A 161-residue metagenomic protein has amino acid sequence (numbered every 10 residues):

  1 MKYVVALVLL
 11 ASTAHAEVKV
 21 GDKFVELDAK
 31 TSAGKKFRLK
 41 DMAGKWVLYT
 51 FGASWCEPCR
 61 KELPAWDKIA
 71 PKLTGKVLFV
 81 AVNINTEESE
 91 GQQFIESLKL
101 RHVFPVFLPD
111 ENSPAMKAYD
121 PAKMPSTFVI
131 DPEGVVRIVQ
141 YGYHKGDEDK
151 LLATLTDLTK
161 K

Functional and structural regions predicted by a protein language model:
Y3-S12: Sec-dependent N-terminal signal peptides
H15-K40: N-terminal "domain-start" segment that seeds a small globular fold
K45-V47, F51-W55, K123: Short pre-active-site segment immediately N-terminal to redox-active cysteine/selenocysteine motifs in thiol-based
T50, V80-N83: Short beta-strand segments
F51-K68: Conserved redox-active cysteine motifs that mediate thiol-disulfide chemistry, especially di-cysteine Cys-X(1-2)-Cys
V80, I95-E133: Short, internal strand/loop/helix patches that form the active-site neighborhood or redox-interaction surface
S89-Q92: Acidic helix N-cap motif at the loop->helix transition within catalytic regions of sugar-transfer enzymes
V129-K161: Thiol-/selenol-based redox modules, centered on thioredoxin-like and closely related oxidoreductase domains
